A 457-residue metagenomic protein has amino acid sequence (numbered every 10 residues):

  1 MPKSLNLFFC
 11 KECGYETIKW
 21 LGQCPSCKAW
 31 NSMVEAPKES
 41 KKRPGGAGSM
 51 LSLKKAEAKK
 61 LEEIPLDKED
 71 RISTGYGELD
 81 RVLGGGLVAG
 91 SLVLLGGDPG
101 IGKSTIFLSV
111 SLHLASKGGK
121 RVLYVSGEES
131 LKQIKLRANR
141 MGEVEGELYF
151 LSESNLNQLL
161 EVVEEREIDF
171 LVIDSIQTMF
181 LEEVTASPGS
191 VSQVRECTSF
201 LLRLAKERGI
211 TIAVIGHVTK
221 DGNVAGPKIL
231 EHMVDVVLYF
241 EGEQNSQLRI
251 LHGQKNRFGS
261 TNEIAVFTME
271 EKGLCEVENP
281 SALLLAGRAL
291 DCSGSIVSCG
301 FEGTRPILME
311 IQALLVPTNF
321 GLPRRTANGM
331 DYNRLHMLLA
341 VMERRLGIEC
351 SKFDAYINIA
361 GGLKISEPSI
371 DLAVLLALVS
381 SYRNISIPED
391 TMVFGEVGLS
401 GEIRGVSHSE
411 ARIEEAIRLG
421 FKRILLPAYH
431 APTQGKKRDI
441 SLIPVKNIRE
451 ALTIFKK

Functional and structural regions predicted by a protein language model:
P2-E12, E16-R81, V88-L94, I101-L108 (+7 more regions): Peripheral, non-AAA+ core regions of ATP-driven protein-machinery
D98, G127: P-loop (Walker A) phosphate-binding loop of NTP-binding proteins
V122-S126: Conserved RecA-like ASCE P-loop NTPase motor core of nucleic-acid helicases/translocases
E129-L131: Helix N-cap at the beta1-alpha1 junction of Rossmann-like dinucleotide-binding domains, i.e., the first residues
